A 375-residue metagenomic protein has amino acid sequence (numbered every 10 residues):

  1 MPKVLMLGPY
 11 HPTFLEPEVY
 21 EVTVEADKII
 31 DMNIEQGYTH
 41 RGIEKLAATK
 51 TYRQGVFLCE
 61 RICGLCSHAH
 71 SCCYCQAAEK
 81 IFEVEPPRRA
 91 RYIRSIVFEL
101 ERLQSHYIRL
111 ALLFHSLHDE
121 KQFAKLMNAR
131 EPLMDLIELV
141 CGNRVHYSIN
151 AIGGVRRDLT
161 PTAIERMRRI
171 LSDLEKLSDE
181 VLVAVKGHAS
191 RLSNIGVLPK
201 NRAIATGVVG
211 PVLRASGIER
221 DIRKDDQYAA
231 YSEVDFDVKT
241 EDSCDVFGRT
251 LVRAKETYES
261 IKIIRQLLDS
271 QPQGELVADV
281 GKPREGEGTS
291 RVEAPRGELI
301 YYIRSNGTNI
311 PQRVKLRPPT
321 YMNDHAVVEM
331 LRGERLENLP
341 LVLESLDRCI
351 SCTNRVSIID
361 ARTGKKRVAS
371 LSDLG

Functional and structural regions predicted by a protein language model:
M1-G375: Active-site bordering "gate/hinge" segments that shape substrate access to catalytic or cofactor-binding pockets
